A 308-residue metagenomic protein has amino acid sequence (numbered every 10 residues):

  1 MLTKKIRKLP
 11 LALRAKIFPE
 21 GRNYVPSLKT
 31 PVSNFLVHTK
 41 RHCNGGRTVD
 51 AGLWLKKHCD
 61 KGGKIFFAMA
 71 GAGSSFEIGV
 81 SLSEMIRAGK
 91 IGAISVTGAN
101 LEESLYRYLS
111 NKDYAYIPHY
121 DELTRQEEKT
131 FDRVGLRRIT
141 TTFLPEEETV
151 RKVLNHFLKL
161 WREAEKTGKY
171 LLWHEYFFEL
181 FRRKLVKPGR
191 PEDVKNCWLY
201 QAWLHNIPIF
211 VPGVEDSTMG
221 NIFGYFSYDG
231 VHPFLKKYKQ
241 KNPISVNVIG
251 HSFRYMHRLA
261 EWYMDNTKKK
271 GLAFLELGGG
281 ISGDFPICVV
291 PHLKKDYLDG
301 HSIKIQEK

Functional and structural regions predicted by a protein language model:
L2-V153, K159-E163, T167-Y170, F181-L277 (+1 more regions): Metallocofactor- and cofactor-centric catalytic cores in central/energy metabolism, strongly enriched
